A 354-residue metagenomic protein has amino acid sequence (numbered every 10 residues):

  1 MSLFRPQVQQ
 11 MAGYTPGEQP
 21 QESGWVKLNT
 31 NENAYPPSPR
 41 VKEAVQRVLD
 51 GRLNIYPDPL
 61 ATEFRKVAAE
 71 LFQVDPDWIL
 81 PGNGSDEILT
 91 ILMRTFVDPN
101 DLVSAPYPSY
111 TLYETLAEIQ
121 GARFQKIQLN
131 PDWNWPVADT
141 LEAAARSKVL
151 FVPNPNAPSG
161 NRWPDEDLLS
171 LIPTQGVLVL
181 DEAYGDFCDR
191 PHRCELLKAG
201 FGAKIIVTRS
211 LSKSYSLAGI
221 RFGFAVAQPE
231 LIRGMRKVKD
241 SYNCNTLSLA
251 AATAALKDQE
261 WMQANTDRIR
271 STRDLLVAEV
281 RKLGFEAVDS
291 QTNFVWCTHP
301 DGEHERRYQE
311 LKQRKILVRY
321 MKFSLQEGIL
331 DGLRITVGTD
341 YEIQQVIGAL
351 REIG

Functional and structural regions predicted by a protein language model:
M1-I55, R146: N-terminal "arm"/small-domain region of PLP-dependent enzymes with the aminotransferase-like
L60, K204-V288: PLP-dependent aminotransferase class I/II
A69-I91, P106: Short loop-beta-helix segment that forms the pyridoxal 5′-phosphate
D75-I79, P99-L102, E182, A203-K204: Short acidic capping loops at alpha-helix termini that bridge into adjacent secondary structure
T95-L116: Conserved PLP-anchoring active-site segment centered on the Schiff-base-forming lysine
Q125, N130-P191, A199: Active-site phosphate-binding strand-loop segment of PLP-dependent enzymes
K282-K315, V337: Conserved PLP-binding catalytic core of the aspartate aminotransferase-like
Q313-R314, S324-G354: PLP-dependent enzyme catalytic core of the Aspartate aminotransferase-like
